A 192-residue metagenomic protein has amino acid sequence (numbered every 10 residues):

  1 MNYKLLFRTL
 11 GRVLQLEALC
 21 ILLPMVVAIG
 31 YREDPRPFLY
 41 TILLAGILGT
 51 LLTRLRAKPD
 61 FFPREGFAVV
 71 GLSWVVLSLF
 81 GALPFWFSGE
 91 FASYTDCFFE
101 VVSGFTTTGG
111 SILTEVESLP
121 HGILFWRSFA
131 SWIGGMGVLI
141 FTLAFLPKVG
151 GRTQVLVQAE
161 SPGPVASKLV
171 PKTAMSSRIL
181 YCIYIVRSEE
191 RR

Functional and structural regions predicted by a protein language model:
M1-R192: Membrane-proximal intracellular helices of multi-pass ion channels
